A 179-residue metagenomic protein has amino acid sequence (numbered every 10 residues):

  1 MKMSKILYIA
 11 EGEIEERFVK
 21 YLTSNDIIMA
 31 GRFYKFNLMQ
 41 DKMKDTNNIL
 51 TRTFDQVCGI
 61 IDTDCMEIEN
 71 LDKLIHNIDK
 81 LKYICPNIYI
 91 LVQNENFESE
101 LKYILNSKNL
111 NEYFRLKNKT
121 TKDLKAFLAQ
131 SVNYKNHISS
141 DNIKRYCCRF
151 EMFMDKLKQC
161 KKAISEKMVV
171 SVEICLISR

Functional and structural regions predicted by a protein language model:
M1-K2, E16-G31, M43-C58, T63-R179: C-terminal accessory helical subdomains adjacent to catalytic cores in phosphodiester- and nucleotide-handling enzymes
K5-E16: N-terminal beta1-alpha1 ligand-phosphate binding loop
Q40: Short catalytic helix/loop segments, enriched in acidic residues and glycine and frequently bearing histidine
